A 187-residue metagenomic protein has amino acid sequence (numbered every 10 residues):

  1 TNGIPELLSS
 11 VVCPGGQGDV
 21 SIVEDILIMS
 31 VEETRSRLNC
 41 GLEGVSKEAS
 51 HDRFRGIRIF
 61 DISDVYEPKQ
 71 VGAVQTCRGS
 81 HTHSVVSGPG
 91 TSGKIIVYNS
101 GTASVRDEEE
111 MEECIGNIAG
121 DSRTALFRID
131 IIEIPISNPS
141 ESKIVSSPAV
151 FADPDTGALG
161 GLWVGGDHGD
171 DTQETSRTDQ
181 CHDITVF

Functional and structural regions predicted by a protein language model:
T1-F187: Feature marking well-ordered beta-strand scaffolds used for ligand recognition
